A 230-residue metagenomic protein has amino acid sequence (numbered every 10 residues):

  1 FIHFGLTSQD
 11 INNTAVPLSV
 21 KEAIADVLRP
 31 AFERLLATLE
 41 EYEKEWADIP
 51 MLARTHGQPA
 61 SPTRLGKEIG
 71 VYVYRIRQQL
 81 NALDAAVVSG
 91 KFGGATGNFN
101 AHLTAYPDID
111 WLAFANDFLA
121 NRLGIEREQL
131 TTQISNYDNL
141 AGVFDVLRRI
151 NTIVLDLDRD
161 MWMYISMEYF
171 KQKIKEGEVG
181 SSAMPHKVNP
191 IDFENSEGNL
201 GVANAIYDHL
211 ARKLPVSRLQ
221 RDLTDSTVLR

Functional and structural regions predicted by a protein language model:
F1-H102, Y106, D110-F118, G180-S181 (+1 more regions): A helix-coil-helix interface module used to build multimeric assemblies and to scaffold catalytic/cofactor sites
F32, L65, I69, V143 (+2 more regions): Hydrophobic packing residues in well-ordered alpha-helices of helical domains and bundles
K44-A47, V88, W162, Y169 (+1 more regions): Alpha-helical coiled-coil oligomerization motifs
A95, K173-G180, L214-L223: Short acidic (Asp/Glu) and glycine-rich catalytic loops that position anionic groups and cofactors
Y106-L200, N204: Acidic, glycine-rich loop-and-beta core segments that form the ion-binding/anion-interacting portion of active sites
N195, V202-R230: Long, amphipathic alpha-helical stalk/connector segments used for oligomerization, subunit docking, or mechanical
